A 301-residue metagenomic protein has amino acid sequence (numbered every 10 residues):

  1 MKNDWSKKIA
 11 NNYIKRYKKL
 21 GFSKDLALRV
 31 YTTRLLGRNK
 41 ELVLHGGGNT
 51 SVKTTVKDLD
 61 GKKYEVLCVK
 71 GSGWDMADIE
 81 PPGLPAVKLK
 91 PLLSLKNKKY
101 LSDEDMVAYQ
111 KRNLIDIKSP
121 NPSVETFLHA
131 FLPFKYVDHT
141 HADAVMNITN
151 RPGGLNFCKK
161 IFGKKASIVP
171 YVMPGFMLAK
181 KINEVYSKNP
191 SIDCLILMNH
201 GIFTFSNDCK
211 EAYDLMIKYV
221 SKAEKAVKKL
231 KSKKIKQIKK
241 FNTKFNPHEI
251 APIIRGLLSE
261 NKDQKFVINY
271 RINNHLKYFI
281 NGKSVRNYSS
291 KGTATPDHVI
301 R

Functional and structural regions predicted by a protein language model:
M1-R301: Glycine-rich flexible loops
